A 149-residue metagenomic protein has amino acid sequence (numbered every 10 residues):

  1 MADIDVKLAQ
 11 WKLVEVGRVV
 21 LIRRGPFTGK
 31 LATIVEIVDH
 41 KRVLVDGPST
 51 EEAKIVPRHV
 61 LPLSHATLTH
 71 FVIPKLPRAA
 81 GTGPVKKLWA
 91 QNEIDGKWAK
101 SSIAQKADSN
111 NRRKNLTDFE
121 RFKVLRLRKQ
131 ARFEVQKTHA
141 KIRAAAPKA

Functional and structural regions predicted by a protein language model:
M1-V16, V35-A149: Ferredoxin-like alpha/beta domains used as RNA- or RNAP-binding modules
